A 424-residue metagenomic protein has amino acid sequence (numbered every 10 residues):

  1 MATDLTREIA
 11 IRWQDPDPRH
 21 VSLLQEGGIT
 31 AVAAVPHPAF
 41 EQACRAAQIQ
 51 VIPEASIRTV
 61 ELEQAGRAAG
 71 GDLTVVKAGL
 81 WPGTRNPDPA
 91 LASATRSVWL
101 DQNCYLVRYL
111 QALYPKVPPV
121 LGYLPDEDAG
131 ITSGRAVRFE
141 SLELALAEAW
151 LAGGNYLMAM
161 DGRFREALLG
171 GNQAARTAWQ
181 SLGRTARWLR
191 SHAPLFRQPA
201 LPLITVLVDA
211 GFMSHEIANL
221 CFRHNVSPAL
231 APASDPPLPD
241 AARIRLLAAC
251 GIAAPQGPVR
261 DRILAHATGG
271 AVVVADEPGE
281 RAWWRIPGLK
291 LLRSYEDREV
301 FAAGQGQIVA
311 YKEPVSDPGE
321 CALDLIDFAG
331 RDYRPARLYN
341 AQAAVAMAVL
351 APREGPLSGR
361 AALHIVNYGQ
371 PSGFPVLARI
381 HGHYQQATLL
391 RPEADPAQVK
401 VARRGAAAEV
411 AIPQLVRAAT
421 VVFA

Functional and structural regions predicted by a protein language model:
M1-I286, R293-D317, E409: Glycan-processing catalytic domains of CAZymes
E26, P375-H383, R417-A424: Extended Gly/Ser/Thr-rich low-complexity repeat segments, especially those forming or decorating extracellular
A200-L203, L207-N225, A242, C250-A253 (+1 more regions): Carbohydrate-binding surface patches
A275, R404-A424: C-terminal beta-strand-rich structural cap/linker in extracellular carbohydrate-active enzymes
R298, G306, S358-A362, G373 (+1 more regions): A generic structural signal for beta-strand entry/edge sites
V309-N340: Catalytic cores of secreted or luminal carbohydrate-active enzymes
R379-D395: Solvent-exposed beta-hairpin/edge-strand motifs
D395-G405: Extracellular/luminal ectodomains and secreted, surface-exposed scaffolds of diverse proteins
